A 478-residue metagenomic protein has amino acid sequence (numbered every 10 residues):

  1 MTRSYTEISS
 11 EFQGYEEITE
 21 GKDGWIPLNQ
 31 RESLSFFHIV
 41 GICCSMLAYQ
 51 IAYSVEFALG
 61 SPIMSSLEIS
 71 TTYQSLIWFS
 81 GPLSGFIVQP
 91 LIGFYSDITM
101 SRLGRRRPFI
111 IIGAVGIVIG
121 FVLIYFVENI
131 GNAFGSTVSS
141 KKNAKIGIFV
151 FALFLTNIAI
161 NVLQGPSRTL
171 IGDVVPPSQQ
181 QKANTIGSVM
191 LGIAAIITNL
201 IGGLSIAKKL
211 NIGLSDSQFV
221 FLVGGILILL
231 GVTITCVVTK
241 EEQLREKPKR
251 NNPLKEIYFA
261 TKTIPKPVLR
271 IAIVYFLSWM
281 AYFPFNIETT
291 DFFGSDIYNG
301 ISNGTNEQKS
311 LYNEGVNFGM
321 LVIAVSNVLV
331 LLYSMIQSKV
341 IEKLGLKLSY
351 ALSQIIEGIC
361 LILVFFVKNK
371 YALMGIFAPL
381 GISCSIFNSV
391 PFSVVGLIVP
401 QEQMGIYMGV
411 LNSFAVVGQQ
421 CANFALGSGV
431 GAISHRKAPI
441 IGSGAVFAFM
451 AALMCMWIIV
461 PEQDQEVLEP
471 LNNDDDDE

Functional and structural regions predicted by a protein language model:
M1-F37, F134-S136, S140-F154, I160-R168 (+2 more regions): Intracellular loop-helix junctions on the cytosolic face of multi-pass helical membrane proteins
G14-Y15, T19-S84, R270, V274 (+1 more regions): Helix-loop boundary and gating motifs at the non-cytosolic
T71-T72, I146, P177-G187, V316 (+1 more regions): Loop-to-transmembrane helix entry/capping segments in MFS-fold secondary transporters and related SLC/MFSD carriers
I87-L103, L332-L346, V430: Helix-to-loop junctions at the C-terminal end of transmembrane segments in multipass secondary transporters
I111-K142, I356-K368: C-terminal ends and interior cores of transmembrane alpha-helices in multi-pass membrane transporters/permeases
V162-V175, I386-P400: Intracellular juxtamembrane helix-capping segments at the cytosolic ends of symmetry-related transmembrane helices
L348-V390: C-terminal transmembrane helical hairpin of 12-TM major facilitator-type secondary transporters
M404-G431: A late C-terminal transmembrane helix in Major Facilitator Superfamily
